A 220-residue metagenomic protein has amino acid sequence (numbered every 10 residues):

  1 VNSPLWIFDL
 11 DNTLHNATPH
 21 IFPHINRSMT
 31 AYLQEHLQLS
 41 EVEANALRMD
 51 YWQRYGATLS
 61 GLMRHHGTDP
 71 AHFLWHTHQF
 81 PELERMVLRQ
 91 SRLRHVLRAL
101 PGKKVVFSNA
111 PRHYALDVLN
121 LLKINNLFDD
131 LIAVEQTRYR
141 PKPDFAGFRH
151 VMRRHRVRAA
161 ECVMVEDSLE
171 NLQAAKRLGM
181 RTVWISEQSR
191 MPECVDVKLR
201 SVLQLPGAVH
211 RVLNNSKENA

Functional and structural regions predicted by a protein language model:
V1-P4, R94, R98, P111-A220: Asp-based, Mg2+/Mn2+-dependent phosphohydrolase catalytic module
N2-F8, T13-L93, H113: N-terminal helical cap/lid subdomain that shapes the substrate entry/recognition surface in HAD-like hydrolases
T13, S108, D167: Conserved G/P- and acidic residue-centered "switch" motifs that form tight phosphate/ATP-binding loops in soluble
N16, V106-S108, W184: Hydrophobic residues in well-ordered beta-strands that form the structural core
L39, T68, G102, V157 (+1 more regions): Short glycine/serine/threonine/alanine-rich loop segments
R85, R89, F107, R140: Residue-level marker of regulatory loop/turn positions in helix-turn-helix DNA-binding domains and in histidine
R89-Q90, A99-K104, R181: Non-catalytic interaction surface on structured domains
